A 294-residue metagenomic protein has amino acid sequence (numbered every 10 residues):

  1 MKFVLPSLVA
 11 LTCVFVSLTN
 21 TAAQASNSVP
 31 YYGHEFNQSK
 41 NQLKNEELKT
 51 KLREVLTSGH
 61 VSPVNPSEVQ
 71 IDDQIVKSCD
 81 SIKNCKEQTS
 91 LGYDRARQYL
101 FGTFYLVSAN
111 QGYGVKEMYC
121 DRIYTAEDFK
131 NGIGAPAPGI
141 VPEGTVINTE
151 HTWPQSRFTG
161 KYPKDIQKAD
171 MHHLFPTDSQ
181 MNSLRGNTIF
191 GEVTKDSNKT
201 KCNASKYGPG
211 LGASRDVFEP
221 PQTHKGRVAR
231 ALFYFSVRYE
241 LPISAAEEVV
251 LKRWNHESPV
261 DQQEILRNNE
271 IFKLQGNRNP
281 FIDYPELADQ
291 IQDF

Functional and structural regions predicted by a protein language model:
M1-L8: Bacterial N-terminal signal peptides that target proteins for export
K2, T21-A22, E150: First exposed extracellular module after export/assembly in secreted or surface-exposed proteins
V4, A109-Q111, K273-Q275: A short catalytic or substrate-binding loop motif that flags glycine-/basic-rich loops and adjacent residues that bind
A10-T12: Generic short amphipathic/hydrophobic targeting helices enriched at N-termini, encompassing Sec-type signal peptides
V14-A22: C-terminal segment of classical bacterial N-terminal signal peptides
Q24-R97: Soluble secreted/lumenal catalytic domains with histidine-centered metal-binding or acid-base catalytic motifs
N65-D196, T200: Betabetaalpha-Me/HNH-type nuclease active-site subdomain
P136-F294: Domain-level detector of nuclease and nuclease-like folds in predominantly extracellular/periplasmic contexts
